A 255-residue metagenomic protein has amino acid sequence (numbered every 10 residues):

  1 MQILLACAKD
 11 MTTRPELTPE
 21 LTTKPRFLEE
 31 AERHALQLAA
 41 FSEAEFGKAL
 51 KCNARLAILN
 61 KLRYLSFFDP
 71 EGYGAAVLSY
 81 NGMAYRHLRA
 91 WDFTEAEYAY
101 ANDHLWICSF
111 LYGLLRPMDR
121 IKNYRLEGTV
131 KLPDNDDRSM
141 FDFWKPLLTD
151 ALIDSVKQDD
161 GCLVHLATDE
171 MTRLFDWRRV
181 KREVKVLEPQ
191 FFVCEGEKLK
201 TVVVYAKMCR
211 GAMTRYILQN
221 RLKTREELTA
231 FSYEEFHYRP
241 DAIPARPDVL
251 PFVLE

Functional and structural regions predicted by a protein language model:
M1-Q2, R179: C-terminal accessory regions
Q2-D92: Active-site helix-to-loop segments that bind/position phosphate- or nucleotide-bearing substrates and donors across
A90-E255: Internal, well-folded beta-alpha domain core
